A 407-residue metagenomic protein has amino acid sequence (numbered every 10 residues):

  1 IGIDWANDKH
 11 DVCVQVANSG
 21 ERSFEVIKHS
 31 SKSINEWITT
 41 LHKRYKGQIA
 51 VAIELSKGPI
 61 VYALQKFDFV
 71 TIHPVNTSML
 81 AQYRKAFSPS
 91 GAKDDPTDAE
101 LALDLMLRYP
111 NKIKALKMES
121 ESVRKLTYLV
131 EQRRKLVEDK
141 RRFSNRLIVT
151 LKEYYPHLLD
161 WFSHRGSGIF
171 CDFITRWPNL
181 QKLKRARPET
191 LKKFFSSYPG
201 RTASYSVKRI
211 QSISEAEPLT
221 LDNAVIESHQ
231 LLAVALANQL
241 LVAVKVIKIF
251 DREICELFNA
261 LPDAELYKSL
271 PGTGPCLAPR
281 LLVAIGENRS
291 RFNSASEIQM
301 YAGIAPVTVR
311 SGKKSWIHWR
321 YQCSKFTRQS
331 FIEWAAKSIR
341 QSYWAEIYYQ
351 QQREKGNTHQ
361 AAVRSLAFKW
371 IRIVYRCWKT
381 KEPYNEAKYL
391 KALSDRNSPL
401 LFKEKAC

Functional and structural regions predicted by a protein language model:
I1-C407: A detector of single, family-specific signature residues that are central to catalytic or substrate-handling motifs
